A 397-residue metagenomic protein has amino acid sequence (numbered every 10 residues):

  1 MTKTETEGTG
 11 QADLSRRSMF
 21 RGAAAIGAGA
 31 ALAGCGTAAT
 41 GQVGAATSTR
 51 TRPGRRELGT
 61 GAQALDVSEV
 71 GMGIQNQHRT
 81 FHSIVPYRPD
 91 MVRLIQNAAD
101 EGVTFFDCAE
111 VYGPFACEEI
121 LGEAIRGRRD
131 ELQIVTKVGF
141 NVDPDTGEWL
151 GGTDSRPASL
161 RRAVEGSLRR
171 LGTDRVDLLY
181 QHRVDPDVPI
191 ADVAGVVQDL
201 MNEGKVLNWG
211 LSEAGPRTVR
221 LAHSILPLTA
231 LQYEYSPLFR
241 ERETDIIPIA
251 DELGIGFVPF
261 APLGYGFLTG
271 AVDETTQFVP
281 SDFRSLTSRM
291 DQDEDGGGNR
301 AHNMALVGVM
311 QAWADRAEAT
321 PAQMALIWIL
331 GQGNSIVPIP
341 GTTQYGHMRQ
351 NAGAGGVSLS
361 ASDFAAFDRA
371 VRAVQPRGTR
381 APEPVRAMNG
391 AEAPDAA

Functional and structural regions predicted by a protein language model:
T2-Q133, A397: N-terminal binding-site loop/beta-alpha segment at the start of enzyme catalytic domains that lines or forms
D66-S68, Q75-F81, P144, E148 (+3 more regions): Glycine-rich, positively charged active-site loop/lid region within alpha/beta enzyme cores that binds and organizes
D66-V70, G102-T104, R129-L132, T173-D177 (+5 more regions): Short, well-ordered coil/turn segments that N-cap beta-strands
M72, F106, L121, I134 (+10 more regions): Conserved, mostly hydrophobic/aromatic
Q75-Q77, V111, K137-N141, Q181-V184 (+3 more regions): Active-site beta-loop-alpha junctions enriched in small/polar residues
I95, E118, G122, V164-E165 (+6 more regions): Generic structural signal for well-ordered alpha-helices, preferentially at hydrophobic/aromatic core positions
D100, M201, G296-V357, S362 (+2 more regions): Conserved short secondary-structure transition element at the edge of the structured enzyme core that lines
T146-E241, D245, G256: Glycine/proline-rich, positively charged, aromatic-decorated active-site loop/lid region on the catalytic face
